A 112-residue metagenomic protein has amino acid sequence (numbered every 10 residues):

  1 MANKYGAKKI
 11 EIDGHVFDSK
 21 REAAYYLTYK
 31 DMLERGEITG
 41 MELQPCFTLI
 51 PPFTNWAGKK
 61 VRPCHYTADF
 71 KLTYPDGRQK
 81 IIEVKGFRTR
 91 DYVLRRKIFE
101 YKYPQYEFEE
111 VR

Functional and structural regions predicted by a protein language model:
M1-R112: Electrostatic, structured charged patches in enzyme active sites and in nucleic-acid/phosphate-binding
